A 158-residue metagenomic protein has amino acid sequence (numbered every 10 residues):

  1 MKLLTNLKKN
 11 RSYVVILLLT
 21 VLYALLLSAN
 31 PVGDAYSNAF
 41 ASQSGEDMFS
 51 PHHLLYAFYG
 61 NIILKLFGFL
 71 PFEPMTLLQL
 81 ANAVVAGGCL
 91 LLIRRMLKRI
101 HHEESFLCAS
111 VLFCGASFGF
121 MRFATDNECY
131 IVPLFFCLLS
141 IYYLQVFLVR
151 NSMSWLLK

Functional and structural regions predicted by a protein language model:
M1-L22: Start-transfer (signal-anchor) and selected internal transmembrane alpha helices of multi-pass inner/ER membrane
L25-F40, D47-I63: Extracytoplasmic catalytic/substrate-binding loops of multi-pass membrane glycan-assembly enzymes
L54, F69-L91, F123: Loop-to-helix entry region of an early transmembrane alpha helix in multi-pass inner-membrane enzymes
P74, H102-C108, R150-L157: Membrane-helix interface segments
L80-H101, L139, Y143: Transmembrane-helix motifs of polytopic, lipid-linked glycan transferases
L92, A116, F120, V132-R150 (+1 more regions): Specific aromatic-rich, kink-prone transmembrane helix
I93-A116: Transmembrane-helix signature of polytopic, membrane-embedded enzymes that assemble or transfer cell-envelope glycans
R122-Y130: Short acidic/glycine- and proline-prone juxtamembrane loop motifs at membrane-interface regions of multi-pass membrane
